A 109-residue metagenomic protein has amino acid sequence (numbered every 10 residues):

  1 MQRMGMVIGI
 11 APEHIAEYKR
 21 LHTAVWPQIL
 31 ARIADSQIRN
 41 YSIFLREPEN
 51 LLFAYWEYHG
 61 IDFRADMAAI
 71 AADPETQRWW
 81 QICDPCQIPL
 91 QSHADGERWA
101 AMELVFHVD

Functional and structural regions predicted by a protein language model:
M4-G9: Active-site-flanking beta-strand signature of metal-NTP-handling nucleotidyl enzymes and homologous cyclase-like
H14-R39: Short amphipathic alpha-helical segments
I15, L52, F63-A65: Intrinsically disordered, low-complexity acidic/polar segments
L30-F53, E57-H59: Short, glycine- and small/hydrophobic-rich beta-strand elements in well-ordered beta-sheets
S36, Y58-R98: An amphipathic, aromatic/His-enriched active-site/gating alpha helix that lines ligand/cofactor pockets
